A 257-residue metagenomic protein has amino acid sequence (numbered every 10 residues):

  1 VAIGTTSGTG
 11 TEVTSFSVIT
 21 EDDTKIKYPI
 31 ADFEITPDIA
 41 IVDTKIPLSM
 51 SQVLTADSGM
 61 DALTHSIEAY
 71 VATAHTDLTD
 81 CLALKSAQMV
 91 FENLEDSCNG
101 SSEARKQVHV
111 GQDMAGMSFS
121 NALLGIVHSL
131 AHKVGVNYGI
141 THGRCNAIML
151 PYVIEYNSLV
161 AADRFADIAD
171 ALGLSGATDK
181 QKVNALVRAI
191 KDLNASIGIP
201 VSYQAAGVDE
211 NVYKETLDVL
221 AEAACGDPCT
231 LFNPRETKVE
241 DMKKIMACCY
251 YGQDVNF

Functional and structural regions predicted by a protein language model:
V1-F16: Proline/glycine-rich low-complexity loops and linkers
T5-G8, I46, P151-I154: Acidic, glycine-rich active-site loops and adjacent beta-strand->loop/helix elements that engage anionic groups
V13-A122: Carboxylate- and glycine-rich phosphate/diphosphate-binding segment that chelates Mg2+/Mn2+
L63-I67, V108-G116, L130, L150 (+4 more regions): Short alpha-helical scaffolding segments that buttress acidic/His motifs in well-ordered protein cores
T73-L82, D96-Q107, A122-V127, K180-V183 (+3 more regions): Flexible, glycine/charged-enriched surface loops at secondary-structure junctions
A122-L186: C-terminal catalytic subdomain
F165, S175-F257: C-terminal charged capping/lid subdomain of soluble metabolic enzymes
